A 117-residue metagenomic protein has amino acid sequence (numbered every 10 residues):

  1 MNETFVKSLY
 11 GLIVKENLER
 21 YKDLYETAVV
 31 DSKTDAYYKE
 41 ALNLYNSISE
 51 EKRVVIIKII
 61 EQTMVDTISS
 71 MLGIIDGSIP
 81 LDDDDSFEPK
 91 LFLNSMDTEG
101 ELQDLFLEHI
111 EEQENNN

Functional and structural regions predicted by a protein language model:
M1-D35: Short terminal alpha-helical segments
V6-K7, V30-L44, D82-N117: Acidic, proline/glycine-rich low-complexity IDRs
S8, L12, L24, E40 (+5 more regions): Charge-rich, solvent-exposed alpha-helical interaction surfaces
S8, L12-E16, I59, T63 (+2 more regions): Amphipathic alpha-helical segments in well-ordered regions
I13-N17, Y25, V29, S49 (+4 more regions): Generic secondary-structure transition motif, activating predominantly at the C-termini of alpha-helices
N46-G100: Amphipathic protein-protein interaction modules
